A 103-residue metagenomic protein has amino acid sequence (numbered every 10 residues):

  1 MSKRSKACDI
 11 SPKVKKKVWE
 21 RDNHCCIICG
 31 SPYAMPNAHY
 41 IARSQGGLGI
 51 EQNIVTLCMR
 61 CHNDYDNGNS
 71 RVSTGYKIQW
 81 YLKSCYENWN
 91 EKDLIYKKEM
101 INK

Functional and structural regions predicted by a protein language model:
S2-K6, S44-V55, N63-K103: Polybasic, low-complexity binding patches
D9-P36, C58-R60: Short cysteine-rich loop/turn motifs with clustered Cys
C25-I27, I41, Y76: Short, well-ordered helical secondary-structure segments
A34-S44: Short recognition patches in nucleic-acid-associated and regulatory proteins
